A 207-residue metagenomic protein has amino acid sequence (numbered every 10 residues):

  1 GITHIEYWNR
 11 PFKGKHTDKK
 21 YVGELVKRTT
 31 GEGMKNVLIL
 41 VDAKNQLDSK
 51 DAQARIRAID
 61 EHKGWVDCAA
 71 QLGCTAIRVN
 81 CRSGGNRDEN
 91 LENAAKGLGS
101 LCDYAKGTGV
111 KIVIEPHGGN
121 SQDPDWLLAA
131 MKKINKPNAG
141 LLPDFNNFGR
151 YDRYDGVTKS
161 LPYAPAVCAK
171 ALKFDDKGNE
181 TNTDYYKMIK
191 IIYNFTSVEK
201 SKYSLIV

Functional and structural regions predicted by a protein language model:
H4-I5, A95, G99-F195: Acidic/histidine-rich catalytic cores of soluble enzymes
E6, L38-L40, R78, V113 (+2 more regions): Conserved beta-strand positions in the central sheet of alpha/beta enzyme cores
E6-T30, C81-D88, D176: Glycine-rich, proline-tolerant flexible connector loops at the mouths of alpha/beta enzymes
R10, K44, R82, D144 (+1 more regions): Flexible loop residues that form catalytic and substrate-binding hotspots at small-molecule/glycan-binding clefts
D18-E32, K63-A70, Y154-K159, M188-N194: Short amphipathic alpha-helices and their capping/turn segments at secondary-structure boundaries
R28-N36, V41-G140, R150: Active-site acidic/histidine proton-transfer and metal-coordination neighborhood in alpha/beta enzyme cores
S201-V207: Short acidic/histidine-rich active-site segments
